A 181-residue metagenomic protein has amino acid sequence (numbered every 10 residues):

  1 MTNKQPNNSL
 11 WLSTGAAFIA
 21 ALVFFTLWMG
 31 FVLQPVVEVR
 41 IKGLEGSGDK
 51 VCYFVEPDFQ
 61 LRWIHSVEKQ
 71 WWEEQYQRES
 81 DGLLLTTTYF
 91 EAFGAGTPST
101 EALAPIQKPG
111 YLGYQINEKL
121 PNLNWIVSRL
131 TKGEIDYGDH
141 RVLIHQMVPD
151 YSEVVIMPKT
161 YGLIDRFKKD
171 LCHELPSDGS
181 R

Functional and structural regions predicted by a protein language model:
M1-N7: N-terminal secretory signal peptides that target proteins for export/translocation
S13-T14, L33-I41: Lipid interaction determinants
T14-V32: Hydrophobic membrane-insertion alpha-helices, especially the h-region of bacterial N-terminal signal peptides
L27-F31, G48-Y53, S66-V67, A102-A104 (+1 more regions): Short linear motifs in intrinsically disordered
V37-L44, K132-G138: Short polybasic amphipathic segments
R40-E91: N-terminal secretory signal peptides
E91-P98: Non-transmembrane, membrane-adjacent beta-strand/coil modules in membrane-associated proteins and peripheral
P98-R181: Mature, soluble, non-transmembrane domains
